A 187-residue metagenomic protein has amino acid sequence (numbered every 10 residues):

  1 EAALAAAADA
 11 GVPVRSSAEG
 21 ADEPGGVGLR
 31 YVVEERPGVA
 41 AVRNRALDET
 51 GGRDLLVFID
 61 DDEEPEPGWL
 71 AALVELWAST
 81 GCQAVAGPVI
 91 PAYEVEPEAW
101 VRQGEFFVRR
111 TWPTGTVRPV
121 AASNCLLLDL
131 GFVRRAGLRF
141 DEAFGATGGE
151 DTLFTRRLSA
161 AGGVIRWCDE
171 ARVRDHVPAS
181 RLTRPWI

Functional and structural regions predicted by a protein language model:
E1-V32: Acidic donor-binding segment of Leloir-type glycosyltransferases
A41-L55: Active-site nucleotide-sugar/metal-binding loop of Leloir-type enzymes
R53, A122-G137: Conserved nucleotide-sugar donor-binding and metal-coordinating catalytic region shared by glycosyltransferases
R53-E64: Short beta-strand-to-loop acidic/aromatic patch adjacent to the donor-nucleotide binding site
G68-W100: Conserved donor NDP-sugar-binding/catalytic core segment of glycosyltransferases
G87-P88, R102-P119: Short, flexible, basic/aromatic active-site loop/helix in glycosyltransferases
E142-G145, V164, C168-W186: Active-site donor/metal-binding and catalytic loop motifs of nucleotide-sugar-dependent glycosylation enzymes
G145-R156: Acidic donor-binding loop at a coil-to-helix junction in glycosyltransferase catalytic cores that engages
